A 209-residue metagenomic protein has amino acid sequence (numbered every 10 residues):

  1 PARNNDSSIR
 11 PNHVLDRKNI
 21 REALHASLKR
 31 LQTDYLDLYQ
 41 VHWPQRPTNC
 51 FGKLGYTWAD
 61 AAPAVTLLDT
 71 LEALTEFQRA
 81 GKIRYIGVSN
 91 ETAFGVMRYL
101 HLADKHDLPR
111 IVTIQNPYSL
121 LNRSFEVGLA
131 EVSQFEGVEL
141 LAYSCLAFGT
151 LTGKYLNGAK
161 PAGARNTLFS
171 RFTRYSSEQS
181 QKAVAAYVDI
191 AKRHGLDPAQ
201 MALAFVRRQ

Functional and structural regions predicted by a protein language model:
A2, H42-Q45, T92, Y118-N122 (+2 more regions): Glycine-rich beta-alpha junction loops
D6-P11, L168-R174: Short glycine/proline- and acidic residue-enriched helix-loop micro-motifs that form flexible lids or anion-recognition
D6-S119: Glycine/proline-rich, positively charged, aromatic-decorated active-site loop/lid region on the catalytic face
S27, L36, I86, I114 (+4 more regions): Conserved, mostly hydrophobic/aromatic
Q32, D107, G137, K192-G195: Glycine-centered helix-boundary capping/hinge motifs
T75, V127-E131, A204: Alpha-helical segments flanking ligand/cofactor-binding loops in enzyme cores
Q78, C145-L146, N166-T167, T173-Q209: Conserved short secondary-structure transition element at the edge of the structured enzyme core that lines
S124-A164, L196-D197: Aromatic-lined glycan-binding groove of carbohydrate-active enzymes
